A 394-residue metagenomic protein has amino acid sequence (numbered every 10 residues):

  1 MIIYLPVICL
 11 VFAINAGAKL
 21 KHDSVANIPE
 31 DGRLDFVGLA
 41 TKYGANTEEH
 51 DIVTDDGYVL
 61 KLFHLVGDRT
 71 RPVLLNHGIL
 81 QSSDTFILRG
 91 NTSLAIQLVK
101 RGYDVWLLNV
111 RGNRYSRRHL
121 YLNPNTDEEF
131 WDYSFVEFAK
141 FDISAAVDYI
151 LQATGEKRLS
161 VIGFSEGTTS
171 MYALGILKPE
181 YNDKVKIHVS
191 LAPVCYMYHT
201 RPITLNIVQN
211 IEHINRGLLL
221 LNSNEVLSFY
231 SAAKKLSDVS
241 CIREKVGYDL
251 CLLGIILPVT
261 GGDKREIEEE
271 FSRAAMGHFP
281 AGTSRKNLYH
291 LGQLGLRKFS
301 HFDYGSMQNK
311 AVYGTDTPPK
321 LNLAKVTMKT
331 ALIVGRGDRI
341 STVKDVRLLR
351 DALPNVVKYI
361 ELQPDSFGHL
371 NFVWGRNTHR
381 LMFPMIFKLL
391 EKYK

Functional and structural regions predicted by a protein language model:
M1-A18, N123: Cleavable N-terminal signal peptides of Sec/SRP-targeted secreted and luminal proteins
A18-K19, Q152-K157, E166-A311: Alpha/beta-hydrolase-fold enzymes
L34-G67: N-terminal cap/lid segment of alpha/beta-hydrolase-fold proteins
T54, F63-N123: Short, surface-exposed "cap/lid" segments of acyl-processing enzymes
E128-Q152: Alpha/beta-hydrolase active-site loop
V326, L332-V334, D338: Short beta-strand/loop motif that positions the catalytic acidic residue of the alpha/beta-hydrolase fold
M328, T342-A352: Short alpha-helix in the alpha/beta-hydrolase fold that links the catalytic acid
V357-K394: Catalytic active-site module of serine/aspartate enzymes centered on a nucleophile-bearing elbow/loop
